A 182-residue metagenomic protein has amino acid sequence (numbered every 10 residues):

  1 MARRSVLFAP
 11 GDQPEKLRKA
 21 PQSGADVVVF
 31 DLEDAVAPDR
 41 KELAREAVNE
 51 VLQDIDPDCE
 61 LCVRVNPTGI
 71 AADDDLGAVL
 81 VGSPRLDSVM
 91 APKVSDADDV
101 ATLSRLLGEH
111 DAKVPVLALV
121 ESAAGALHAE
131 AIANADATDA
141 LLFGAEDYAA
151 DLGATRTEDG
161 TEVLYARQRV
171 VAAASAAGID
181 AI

Functional and structural regions predicted by a protein language model:
A2-I182: Conserved alpha/beta-domain cores
